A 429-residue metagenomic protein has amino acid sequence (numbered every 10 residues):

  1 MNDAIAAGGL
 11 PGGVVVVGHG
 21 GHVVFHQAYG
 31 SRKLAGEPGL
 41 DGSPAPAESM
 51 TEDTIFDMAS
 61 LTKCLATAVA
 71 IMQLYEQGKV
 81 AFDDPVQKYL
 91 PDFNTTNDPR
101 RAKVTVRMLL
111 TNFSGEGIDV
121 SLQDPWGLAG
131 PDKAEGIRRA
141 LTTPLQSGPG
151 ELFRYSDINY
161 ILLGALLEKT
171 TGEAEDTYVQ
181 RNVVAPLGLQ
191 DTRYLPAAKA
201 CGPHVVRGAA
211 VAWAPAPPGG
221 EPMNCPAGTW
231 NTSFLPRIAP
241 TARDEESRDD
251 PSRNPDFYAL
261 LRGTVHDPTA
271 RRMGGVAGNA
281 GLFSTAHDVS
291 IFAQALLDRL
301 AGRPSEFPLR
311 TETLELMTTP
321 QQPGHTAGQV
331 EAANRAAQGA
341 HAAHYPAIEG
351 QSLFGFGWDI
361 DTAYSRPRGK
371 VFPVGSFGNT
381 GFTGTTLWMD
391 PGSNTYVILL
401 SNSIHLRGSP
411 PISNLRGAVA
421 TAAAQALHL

Functional and structural regions predicted by a protein language model:
M1, V15, G21, D57-D83 (+4 more regions): Active-site SXXK
M1-F56, K79-A81, T142-T143, S409: Short, conserved catalytic-motif segment at the N-terminal edge
V14-V16, V24-H26, M108-L110, R154 (+3 more regions): Structural recognition of the beta-strand scaffold that forms the well-ordered cores of secreted hydrolase catalytic
S31-L34, L300, S403-L406: A short acidic/small-residue loop/turn micro-motif
K33, D98-V374: Short, surface-exposed loop or secondary-structure junction motifs that flank catalytic or metal-binding residues
F82-D98, A185-L187: Short, glycine/proline-biased beta-turn/loop segments that scaffold the active-site neighborhood
G281, S376, T383-Y396: Short, surface-exposed beta-strand/loop micro-motifs that present aromatic residues
I404-L415: A short acidic/glycine-rich loop-to-helix N-cap element
